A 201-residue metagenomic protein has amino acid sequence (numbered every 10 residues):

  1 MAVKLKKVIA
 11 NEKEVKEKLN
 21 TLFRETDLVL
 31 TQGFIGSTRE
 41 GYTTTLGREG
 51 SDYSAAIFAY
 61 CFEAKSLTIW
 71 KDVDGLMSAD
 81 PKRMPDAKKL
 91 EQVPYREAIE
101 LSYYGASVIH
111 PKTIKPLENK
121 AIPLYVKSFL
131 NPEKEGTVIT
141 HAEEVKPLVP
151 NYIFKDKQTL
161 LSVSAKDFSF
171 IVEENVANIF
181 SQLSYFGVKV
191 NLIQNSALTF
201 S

Functional and structural regions predicted by a protein language model:
M1-I109, I114: Nucleotide/pyrophosphate-binding catalytic subdomain
A10-E17, T68-D74, L130-I139, S169-A177: Short, mixed-charge, low-aromatic patches
D27-L30, T44, K65-T68, D74-G75 (+5 more regions): Structural motif
I35-G36, S51, D74-G75, N131-P132 (+3 more regions): Short, glycine-/Ser/Thr-/acidic-enriched flexible segments
I109-K112, P123-E133, F186-L198: Flexible, glycine/charged-enriched surface loops at secondary-structure junctions
G136-S201: A conserved regulatory-domain signal marking ACT and ACT-like small-molecule sensing domains and adjacent regulatory
